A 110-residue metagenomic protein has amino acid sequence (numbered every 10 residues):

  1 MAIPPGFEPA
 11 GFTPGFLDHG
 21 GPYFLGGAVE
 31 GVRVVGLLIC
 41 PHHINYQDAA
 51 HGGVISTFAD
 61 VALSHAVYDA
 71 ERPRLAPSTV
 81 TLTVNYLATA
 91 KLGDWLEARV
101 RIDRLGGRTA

Functional and structural regions predicted by a protein language model:
M1-A110: Terminal targeting signals and extreme-terminal segments of soluble enzymes
